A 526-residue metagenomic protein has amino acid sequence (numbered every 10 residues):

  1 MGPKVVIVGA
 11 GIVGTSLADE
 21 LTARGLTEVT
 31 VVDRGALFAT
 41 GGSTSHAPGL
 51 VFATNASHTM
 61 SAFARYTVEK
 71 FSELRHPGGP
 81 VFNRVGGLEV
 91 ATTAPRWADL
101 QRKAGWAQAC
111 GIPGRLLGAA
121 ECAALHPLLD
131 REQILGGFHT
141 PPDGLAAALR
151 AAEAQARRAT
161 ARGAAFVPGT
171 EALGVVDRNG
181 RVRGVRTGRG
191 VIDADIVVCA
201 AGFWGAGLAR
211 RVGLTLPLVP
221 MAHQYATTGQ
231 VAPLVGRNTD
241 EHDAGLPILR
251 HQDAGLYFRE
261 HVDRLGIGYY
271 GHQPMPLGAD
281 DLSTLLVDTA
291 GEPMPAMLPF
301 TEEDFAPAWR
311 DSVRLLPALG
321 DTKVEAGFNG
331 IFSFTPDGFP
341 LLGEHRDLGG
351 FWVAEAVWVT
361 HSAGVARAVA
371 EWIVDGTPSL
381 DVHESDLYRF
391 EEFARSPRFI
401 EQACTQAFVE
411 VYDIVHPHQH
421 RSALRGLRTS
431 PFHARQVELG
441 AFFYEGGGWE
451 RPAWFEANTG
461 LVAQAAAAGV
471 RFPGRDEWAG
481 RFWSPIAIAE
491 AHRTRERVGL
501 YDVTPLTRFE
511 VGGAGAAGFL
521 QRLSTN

Functional and structural regions predicted by a protein language model:
P3-T30: N-terminal Rossmann-like FAD-binding beta1-loop-alpha1 element of flavoenzymes
S16, F52, V175-L285, G291-P299 (+2 more regions): Flavin-dependent oxidoreductases
T22-T44: Glycine-rich FAD pyrophosphate-binding loop
P48-L125, D253-F258, V262-G268, P276 (+6 more regions): Dinucleotide-binding Rossmann-like beta1-alpha1 core, especially the glycine-rich loop that anchors the ADP
K70-G78, N83, T92-P168, L173-R181 (+4 more regions): Flavin (FAD/FMN) cofactor-binding and adjacent substrate-gating region of FAD-dependent oxidoreductase domains
D253, D280, G291-L427: C-terminal catalytic lobe of FAD-dependent flavoproteins
E384-N526: Glycine/proline-enriched, intrinsically flexible loops and inter-domain linkers
